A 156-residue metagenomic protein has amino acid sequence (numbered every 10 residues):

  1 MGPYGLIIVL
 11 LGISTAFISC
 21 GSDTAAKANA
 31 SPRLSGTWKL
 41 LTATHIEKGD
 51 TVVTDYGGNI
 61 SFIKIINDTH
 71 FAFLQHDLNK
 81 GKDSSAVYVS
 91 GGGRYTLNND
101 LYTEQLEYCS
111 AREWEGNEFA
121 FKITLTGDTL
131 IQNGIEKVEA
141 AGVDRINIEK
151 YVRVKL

Functional and structural regions predicted by a protein language model:
M1-I7: Bacterial N-terminal signal peptides that target proteins for export
I7-A16: Bacterial N-terminal signal peptides
F17-S90, L101-L156: Lipid interaction determinants
